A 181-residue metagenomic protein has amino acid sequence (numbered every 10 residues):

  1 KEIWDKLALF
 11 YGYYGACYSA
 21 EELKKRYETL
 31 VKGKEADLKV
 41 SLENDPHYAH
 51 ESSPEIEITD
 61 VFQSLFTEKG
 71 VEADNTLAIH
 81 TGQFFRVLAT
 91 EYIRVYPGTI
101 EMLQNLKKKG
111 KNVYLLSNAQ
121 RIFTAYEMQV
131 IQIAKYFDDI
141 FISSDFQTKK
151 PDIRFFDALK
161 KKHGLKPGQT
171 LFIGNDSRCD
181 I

Functional and structural regions predicted by a protein language model:
K1: Asp-based phosphoryl-transfer active-site loop
F10, Y14-Q83: A metal-dependent, Asp-based hydrolase signature
E51-Q63, T67-I79, Q83-Y114, A125 (+1 more regions): Short, acidic loop-to-helix structural element flanking the phosphoryl-transfer center in phosphate-processing enzymes
S117: Conserved phosphate-coupling serine/threonine residues in phosphotransfer and NTP-handling enzymes
T124-V130: Distinct, well-ordered alpha-helical segments
Q132-S144: Structural recognition of alpha->loop->beta junctions
K149-R178: Conserved Lys-Pro-Asp/Glu-containing loop-to-beta segment of HAD-superfamily phosphomonoesterases, centered on
